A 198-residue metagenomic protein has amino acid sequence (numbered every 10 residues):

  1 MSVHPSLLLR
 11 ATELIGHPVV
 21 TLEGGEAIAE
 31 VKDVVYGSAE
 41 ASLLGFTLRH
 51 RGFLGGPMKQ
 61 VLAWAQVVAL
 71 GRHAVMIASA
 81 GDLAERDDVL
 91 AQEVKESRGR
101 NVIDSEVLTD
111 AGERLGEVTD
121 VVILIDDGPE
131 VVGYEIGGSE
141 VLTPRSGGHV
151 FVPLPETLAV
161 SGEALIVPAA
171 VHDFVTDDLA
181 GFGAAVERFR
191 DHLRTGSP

Functional and structural regions predicted by a protein language model:
M1-P198: Peripheral interaction segments used for macromolecular assembly
